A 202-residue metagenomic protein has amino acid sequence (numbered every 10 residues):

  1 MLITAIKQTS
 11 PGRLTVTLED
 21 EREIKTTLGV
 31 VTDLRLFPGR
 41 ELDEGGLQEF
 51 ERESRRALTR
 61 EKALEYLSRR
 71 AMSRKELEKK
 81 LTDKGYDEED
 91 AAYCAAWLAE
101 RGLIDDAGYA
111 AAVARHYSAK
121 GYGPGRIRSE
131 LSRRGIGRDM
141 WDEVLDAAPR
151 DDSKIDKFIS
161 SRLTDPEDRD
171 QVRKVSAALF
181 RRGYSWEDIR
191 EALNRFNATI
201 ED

Functional and structural regions predicted by a protein language model:
M1-D202: An alpha-helical, amphipathic repeat domain used for nucleic-acid recognition, typified by the mTERF helical solenoid
